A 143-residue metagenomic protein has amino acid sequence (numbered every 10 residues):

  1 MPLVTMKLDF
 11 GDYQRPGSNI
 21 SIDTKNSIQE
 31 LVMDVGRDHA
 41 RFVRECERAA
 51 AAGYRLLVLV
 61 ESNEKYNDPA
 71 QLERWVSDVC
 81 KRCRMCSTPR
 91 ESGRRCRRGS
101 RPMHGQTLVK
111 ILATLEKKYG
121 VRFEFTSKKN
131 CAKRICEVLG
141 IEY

Functional and structural regions predicted by a protein language model:
M1-G17, E30-Y143: Non-catalytic C-terminal interaction segments of nucleic acid-processing enzymes
I20-N26: Conserved catalytic cores of phosphodiester-cleaving nucleases, focusing on short active-site segments
